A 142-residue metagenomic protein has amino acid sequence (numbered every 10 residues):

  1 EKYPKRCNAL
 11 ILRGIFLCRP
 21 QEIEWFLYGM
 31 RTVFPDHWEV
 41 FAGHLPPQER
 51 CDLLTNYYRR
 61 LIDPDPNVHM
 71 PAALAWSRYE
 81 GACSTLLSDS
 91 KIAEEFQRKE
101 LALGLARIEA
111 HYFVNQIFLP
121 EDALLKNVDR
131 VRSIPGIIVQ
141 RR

Functional and structural regions predicted by a protein language model:
K2, R6, Y112, R130-V131: Generic, well-ordered alpha-helical scaffold segments in large soluble proteins
K2-Y58: A catalytic-pocket lid/entrance helix-loop region that shapes and gates access to the active site across common
D52, P71, G104, A123-K126: Generic recognition of stable, solvent-exposed alpha-helical segments in well-folded globular domains
T55-F96: Accessory cap/linker subdomain of secreted extracellular hydrolases
A75-T85, L103-V114: Short, hydrophobic/amphipathic alpha-helical patches that form generic packing surfaces within helical domains
R98-L105, D129-R130: Secondary-structure capping and boundary motifs in well-ordered enzyme cores
H111-V128: Active-site nucleophile elbow and catalytic-triad environment of alpha/beta-hydrolase enzymes
V131-R132, I137-Q140: Short beta-strand/loop motif that positions the catalytic acidic residue of the alpha/beta-hydrolase fold
